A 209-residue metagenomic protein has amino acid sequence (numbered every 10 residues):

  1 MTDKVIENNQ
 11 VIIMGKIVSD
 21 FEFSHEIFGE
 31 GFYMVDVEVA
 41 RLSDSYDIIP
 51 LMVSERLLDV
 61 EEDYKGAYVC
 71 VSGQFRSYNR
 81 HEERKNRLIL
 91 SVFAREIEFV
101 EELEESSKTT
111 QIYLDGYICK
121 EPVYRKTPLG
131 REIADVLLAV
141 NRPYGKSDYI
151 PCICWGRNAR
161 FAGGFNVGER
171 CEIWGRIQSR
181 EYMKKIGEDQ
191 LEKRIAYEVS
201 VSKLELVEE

Functional and structural regions predicted by a protein language model:
M1-E209: OB-fold and OB-like single-stranded nucleic-acid-recognition modules and their adjacent interaction interfaces
